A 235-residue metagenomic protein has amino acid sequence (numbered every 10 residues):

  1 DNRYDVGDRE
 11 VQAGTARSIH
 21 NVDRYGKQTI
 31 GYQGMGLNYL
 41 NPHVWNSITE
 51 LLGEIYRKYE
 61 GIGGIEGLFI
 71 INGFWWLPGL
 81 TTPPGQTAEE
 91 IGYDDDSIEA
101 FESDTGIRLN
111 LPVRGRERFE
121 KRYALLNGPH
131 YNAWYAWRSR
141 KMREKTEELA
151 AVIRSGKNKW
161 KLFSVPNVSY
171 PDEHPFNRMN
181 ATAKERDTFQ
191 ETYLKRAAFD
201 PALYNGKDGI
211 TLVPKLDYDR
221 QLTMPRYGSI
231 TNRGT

Functional and structural regions predicted by a protein language model:
D1-E60, P112-Y135: Active-site-adjacent "subsite" loops/lids of carbohydrate-active enzymes
D1-R9, Y32-Q33, I71-R114: Aromatic- and carboxylate-enriched substrate-binding clefts and catalytic-loop regions of carbohydrate-active enzymes
V11-I30, E90-L109, A181-Y204: Acidic, His- and aromatic-enriched active-site or binding-groove loops in soluble protein domains that engage sugars
P42-R57, R143-E147, T188-R196: A Trp-anchored, charged/polar loop motif used as the substrate-binding/catalytic surface of acyl/ester-handling
E50-L51, G63, E90-L162: Active-site neighborhood of glycoside hydrolase catalytic domains
Y59-I65, G206: Short loop/turn motifs at secondary-structure junctions
I65-I71: Active-site regions of oxyanion-processing enzymes, predominantly non-cytosolic
F74-L80, L149-G234: Substrate-binding cleft/loops of secretory-pathway carbohydrate-active enzymes
